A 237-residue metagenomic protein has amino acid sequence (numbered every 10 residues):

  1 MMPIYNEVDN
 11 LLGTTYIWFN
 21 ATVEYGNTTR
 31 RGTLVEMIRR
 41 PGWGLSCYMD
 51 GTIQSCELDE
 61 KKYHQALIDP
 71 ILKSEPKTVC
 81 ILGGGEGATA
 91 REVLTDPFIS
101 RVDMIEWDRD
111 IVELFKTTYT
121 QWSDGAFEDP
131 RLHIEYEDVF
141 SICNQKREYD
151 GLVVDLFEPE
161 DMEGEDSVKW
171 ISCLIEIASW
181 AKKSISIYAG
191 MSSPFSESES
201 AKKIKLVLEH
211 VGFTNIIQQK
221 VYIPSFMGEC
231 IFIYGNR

Functional and structural regions predicted by a protein language model:
M1-L45: N-terminal auxiliary segments of SAM/dcSAM-dependent transferases
M2-N10, L58-Y188, S192-V211, F226-G228 (+1 more regions): The AdoMet/dcAdoMet-binding core of the Class I SAM-like
E36, I233-N236: Short, well-ordered beta-strand micro-motif
G44-C47, H64: A short glycine/small-residue-enriched secondary-structure motif
D50-G51: Short strand-turn-strand beta-turns centered on an Asx-Gly dipeptide
I216: Glycine-rich phosphate-binding loops of nucleotide-dependent enzymes
Q219-P224: Short, solvent-exposed loop/turn elements at beta->coil junctions and helix N-caps that rim active or binding pockets
